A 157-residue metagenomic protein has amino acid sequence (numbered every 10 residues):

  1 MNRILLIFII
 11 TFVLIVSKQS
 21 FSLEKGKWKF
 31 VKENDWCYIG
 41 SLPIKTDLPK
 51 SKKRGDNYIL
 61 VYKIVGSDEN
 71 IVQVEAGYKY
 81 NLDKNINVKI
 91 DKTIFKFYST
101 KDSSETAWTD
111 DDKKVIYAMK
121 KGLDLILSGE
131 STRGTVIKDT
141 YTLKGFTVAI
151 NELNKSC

Functional and structural regions predicted by a protein language model:
M1-L5: Positively charged n-region of N-terminal signal peptides that target proteins for export
I7-I15: Bacterial N-terminal signal peptides
S20-C157: A generic "folded-domain core" signal
